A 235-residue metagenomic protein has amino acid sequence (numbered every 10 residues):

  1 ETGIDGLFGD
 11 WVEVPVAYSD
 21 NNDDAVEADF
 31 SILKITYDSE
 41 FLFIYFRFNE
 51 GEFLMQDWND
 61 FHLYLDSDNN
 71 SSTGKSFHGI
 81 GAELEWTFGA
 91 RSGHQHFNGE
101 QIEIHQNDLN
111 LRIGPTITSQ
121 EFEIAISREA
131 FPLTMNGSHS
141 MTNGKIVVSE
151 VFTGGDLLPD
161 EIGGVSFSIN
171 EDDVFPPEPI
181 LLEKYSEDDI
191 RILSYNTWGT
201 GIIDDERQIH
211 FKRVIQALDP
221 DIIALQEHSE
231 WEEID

Functional and structural regions predicted by a protein language model:
E1-L7, Y64-A90, A130-Y185, N196: Acidic/polar low-complexity flexible segments
T2-N22, L54-S119: Extracellular/luminal beta-rich ligand-recognition and adhesion surfaces characterized by aromatic-Gly/Pro-enriched
G6, E40-E50, F122-R128: Short, well-ordered beta-strand segments enriched in hydrophobic/aromatic residues
D24, G51-D57, A130-N136: A short beta-turn/strand-edge loop motif at beta-sheet boundaries
Y37-F43, Q56-W58: Extended extracellular/luminal ectodomain segments enriched in beta-structured repeat modules
E50-E52, N69-S71, A130-F131, T197-I202 (+1 more regions): Solvent-exposed loop/turn segments at secondary-structure junctions within structured extracellular/periplasmic domains
G114-L133: Localized edge beta-strand/strand-to-loop motifs within extracellular or lumenal beta-rich domains
P159-D235: N-terminal, active-site-proximal structural segment of metallo-dependent hydrolase catalytic domains
